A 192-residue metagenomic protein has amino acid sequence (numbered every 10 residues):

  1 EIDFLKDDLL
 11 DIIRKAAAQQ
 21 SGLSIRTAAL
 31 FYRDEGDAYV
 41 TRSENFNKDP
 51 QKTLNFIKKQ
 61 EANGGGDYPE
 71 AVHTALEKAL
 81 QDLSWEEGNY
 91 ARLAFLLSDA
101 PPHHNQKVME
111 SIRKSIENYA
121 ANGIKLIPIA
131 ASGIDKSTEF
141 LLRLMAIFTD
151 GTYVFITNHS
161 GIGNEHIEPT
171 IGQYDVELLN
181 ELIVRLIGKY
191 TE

Functional and structural regions predicted by a protein language model:
E1-E192: Divalent cation-coordinating acidic motifs and surrounding scaffolds that mediate Ca2+/Mg2+/Mn2+/Zn2+-dependent binding
